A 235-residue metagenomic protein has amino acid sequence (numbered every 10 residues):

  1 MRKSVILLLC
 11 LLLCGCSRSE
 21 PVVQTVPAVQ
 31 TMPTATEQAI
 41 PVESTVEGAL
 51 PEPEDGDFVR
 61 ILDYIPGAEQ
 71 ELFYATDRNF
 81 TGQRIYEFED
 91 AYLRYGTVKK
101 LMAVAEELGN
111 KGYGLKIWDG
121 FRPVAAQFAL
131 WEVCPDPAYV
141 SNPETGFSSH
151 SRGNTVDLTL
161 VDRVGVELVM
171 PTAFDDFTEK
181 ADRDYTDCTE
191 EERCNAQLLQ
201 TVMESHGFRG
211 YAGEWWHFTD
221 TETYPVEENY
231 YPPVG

Functional and structural regions predicted by a protein language model:
R2-S19: Sec-dependent N-terminal signal peptides of Gram-positive bacterial secreted proteins and lipoproteins
C16-W118, E132-G213, T219-G235: Extracytoplasmic cell-surface/polysaccharide-interacting catalytic and binding patches
P123: Segments that shape or occlude catalytic/ligand-binding pockets
A126-Q127: Extracytoplasmic/secreted cell-surface and envelope-processing proteins
